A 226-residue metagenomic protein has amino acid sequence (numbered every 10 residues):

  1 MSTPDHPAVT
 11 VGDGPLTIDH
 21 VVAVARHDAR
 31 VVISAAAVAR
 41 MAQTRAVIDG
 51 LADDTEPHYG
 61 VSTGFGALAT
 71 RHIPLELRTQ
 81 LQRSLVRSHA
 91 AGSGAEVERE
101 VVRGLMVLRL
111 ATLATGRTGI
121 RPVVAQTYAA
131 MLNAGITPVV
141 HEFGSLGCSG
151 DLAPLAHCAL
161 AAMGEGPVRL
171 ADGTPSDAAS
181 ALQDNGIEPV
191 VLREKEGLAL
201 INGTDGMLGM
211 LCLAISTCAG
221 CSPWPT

Functional and structural regions predicted by a protein language model:
M1-T226: Conserved, well-structured ligand/cofactor-binding cores
